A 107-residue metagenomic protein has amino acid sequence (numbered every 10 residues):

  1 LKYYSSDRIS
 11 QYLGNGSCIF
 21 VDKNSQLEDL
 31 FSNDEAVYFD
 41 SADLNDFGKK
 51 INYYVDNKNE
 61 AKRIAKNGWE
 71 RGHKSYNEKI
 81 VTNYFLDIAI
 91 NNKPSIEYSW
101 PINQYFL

Functional and structural regions predicted by a protein language model:
L1-S10, F20-N24, E28-D29: Nucleotide-sugar-dependent
K2, A36-V37, I51, R71: Short, flexible active-site loop motifs that bind/organize anionic cofactors or intermediates
S6, V37-D43, Y54-K58: Conserved acidic donor-binding segment of nucleotide-sugar-dependent glycosyltransferases
N15-S17: A short alpha->beta transition loop at the rim of the catalytic pocket in nucleotide-sugar-dependent
N24, S41-A42, N77-E78: An acidic- and aromatic-residue-enriched active-site/binding cleft used to recognize and process polar
E28-K50: Change "using UDP/GDP/dTDP sugars" to "using nucleotide sugars
N45-L107: C-terminal amphipathic helix plus adjacent low-complexity, charged tail appended to glycosyltransferase catalytic
